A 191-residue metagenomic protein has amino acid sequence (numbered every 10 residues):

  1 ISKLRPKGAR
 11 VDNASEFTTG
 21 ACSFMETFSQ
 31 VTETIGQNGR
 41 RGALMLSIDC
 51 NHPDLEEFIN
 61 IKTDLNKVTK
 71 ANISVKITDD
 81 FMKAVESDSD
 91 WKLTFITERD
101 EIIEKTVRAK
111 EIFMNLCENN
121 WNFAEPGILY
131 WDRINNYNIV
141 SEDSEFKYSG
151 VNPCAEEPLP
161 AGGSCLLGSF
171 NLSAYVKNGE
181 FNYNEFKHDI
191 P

Functional and structural regions predicted by a protein language model:
I1-Y183: Active-site cavity-forming subdomains of large catalytic enzyme subunits
F186-P191: Short, intrinsically disordered, charge-balanced linker/junction segments flanking boundaries in proteins
